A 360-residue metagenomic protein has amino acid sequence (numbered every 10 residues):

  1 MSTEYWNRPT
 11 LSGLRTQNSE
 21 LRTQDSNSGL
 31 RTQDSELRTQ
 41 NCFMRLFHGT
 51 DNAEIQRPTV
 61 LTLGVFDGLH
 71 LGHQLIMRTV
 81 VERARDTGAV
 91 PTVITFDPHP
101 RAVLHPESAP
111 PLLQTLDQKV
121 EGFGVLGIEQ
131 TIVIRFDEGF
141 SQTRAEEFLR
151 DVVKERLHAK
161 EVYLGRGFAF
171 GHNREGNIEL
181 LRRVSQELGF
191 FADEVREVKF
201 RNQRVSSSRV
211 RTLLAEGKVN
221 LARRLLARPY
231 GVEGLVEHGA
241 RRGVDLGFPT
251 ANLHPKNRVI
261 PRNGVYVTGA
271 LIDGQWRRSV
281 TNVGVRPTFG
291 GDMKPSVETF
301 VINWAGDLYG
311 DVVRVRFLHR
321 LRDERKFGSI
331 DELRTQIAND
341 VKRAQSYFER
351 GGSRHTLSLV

Functional and structural regions predicted by a protein language model:
S2-Y5, S12-N41: Arg/Gly-rich low-complexity intrinsically disordered repeat tracts
R45-D51, P111, I132: Short acidic-hydrophobic, aromatic-tinged amphipathic segments that line or gate anion-handling sites
N52-T115: N-terminal catalytic cores of NTP/NDP-binding nucleotidyl/phosphoryl-transfer enzymes
H70, F123, V162, A222 (+2 more regions): Residue-level signal for inorganic ion chemistry
A102-L188: N-terminal Rossmann-like or analogous alpha/beta NTP/dinucleotide-binding catalytic cores that position adenine
R182-V285, V360: Glycine-rich, Lys/Arg-enriched anion-binding loops that position phosphate/diphosphate groups for phosphoryl
G239-V360: Phosphate/ribose-recognition catalytic cores of enzymes acting on nucleotide-derived substrates
